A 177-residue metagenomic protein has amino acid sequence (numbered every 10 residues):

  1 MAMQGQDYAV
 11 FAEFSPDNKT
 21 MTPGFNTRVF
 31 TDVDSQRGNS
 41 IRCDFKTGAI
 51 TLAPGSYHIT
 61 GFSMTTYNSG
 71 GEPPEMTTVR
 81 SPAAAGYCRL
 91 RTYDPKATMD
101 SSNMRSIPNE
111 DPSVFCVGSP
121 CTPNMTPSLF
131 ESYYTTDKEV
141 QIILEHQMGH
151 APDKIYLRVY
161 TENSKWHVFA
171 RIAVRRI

Functional and structural regions predicted by a protein language model:
M1-P54, H58-I177: Extracellular jelly-roll beta-sandwich "head" domains, especially the C-terminal globular C1q domain
